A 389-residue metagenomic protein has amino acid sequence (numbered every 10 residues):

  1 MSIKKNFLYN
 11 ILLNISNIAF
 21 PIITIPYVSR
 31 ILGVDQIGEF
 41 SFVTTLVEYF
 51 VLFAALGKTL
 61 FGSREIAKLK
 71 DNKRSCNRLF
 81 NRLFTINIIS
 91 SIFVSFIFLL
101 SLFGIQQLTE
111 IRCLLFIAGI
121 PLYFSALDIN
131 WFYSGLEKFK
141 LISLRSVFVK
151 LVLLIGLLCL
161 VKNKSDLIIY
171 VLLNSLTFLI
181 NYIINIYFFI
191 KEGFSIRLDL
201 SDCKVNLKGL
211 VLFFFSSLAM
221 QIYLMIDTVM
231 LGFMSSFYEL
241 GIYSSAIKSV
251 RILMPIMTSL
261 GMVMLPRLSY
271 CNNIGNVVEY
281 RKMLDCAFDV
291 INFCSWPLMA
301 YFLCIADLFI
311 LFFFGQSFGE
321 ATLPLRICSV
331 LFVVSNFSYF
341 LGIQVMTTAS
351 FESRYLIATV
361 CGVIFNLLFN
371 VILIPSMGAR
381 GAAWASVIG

Functional and structural regions predicted by a protein language model:
M1-I22, R74, N81, F188-F189 (+5 more regions): N-terminal membrane topogenesis motif
S2-I3, K140-S143, L167-V171, I180-L224 (+3 more regions): Interhelical loop/hinge segments that connect adjacent transmembrane helices in multipass membrane
K4, D35-G38, N77, N81 (+8 more regions): Residues that define the loop-to-transmembrane-helix transition and helix capping in multi-pass membrane transporters
L13, N17-P21, I25, V43-V51 (+11 more regions): Short runs within selected transmembrane alpha-helices of multi-pass transporters and secretion channels
I15, L52-A55, L60, N81-E110 (+3 more regions): Alpha-helical transmembrane segments of multi-pass membrane transport and lipid-handling proteins
I22-I37, C159-K164, Q221-L253, R267-C271 (+3 more regions): Helix-terminus/linker motif at the lipid-water interface of multi-pass membrane proteins
P26-Y27, G38-A55, L212, D227-V229 (+4 more regions): Alpha-helical transmembrane segments of polytopic membrane transporters and translocases
A55-D71, V250-F288, N292-S295, L341-T348: Helix-loop junctions and terminal segments of transmembrane helices in multi-pass membrane transport/translocation
